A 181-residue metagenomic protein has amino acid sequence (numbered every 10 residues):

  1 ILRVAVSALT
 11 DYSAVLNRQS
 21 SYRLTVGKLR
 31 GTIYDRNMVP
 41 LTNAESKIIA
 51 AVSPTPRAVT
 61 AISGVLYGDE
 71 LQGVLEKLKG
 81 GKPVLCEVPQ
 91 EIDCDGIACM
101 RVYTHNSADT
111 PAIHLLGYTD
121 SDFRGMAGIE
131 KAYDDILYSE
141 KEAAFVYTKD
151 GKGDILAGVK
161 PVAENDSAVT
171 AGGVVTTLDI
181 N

Functional and structural regions predicted by a protein language model:
I1-A14: Hydrophobic alpha-helical transmembrane signal-anchor segments
Q19-L24, I48-S53, K82-V84, D120 (+1 more regions): Second-shell loop/turn segments in exported
T25-L29: Short, small/polar residue-rich loop motifs at catalytic or cofactor-binding pockets
R30-I33, V146: Generic short beta-strand
A44, T60-G64, D69, G73-V175: Small/polar-residue-rich segments within soluble enzyme cores
K47-S63: Flexible, acidic/glycine-enriched loop-and-adjacent beta/alpha segments that face the extracytoplasmic/periplasmic side
